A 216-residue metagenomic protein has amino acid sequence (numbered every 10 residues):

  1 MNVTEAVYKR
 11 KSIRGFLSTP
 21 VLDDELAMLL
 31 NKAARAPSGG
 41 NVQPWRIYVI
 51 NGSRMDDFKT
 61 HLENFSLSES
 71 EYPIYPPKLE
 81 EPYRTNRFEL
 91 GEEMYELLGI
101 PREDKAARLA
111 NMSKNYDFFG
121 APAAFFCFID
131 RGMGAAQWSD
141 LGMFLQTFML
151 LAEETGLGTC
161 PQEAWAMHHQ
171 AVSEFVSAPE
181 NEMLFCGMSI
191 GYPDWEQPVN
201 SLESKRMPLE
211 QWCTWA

Functional and structural regions predicted by a protein language model:
M1-A216: Acidic, surface-exposed loops and disordered segments
